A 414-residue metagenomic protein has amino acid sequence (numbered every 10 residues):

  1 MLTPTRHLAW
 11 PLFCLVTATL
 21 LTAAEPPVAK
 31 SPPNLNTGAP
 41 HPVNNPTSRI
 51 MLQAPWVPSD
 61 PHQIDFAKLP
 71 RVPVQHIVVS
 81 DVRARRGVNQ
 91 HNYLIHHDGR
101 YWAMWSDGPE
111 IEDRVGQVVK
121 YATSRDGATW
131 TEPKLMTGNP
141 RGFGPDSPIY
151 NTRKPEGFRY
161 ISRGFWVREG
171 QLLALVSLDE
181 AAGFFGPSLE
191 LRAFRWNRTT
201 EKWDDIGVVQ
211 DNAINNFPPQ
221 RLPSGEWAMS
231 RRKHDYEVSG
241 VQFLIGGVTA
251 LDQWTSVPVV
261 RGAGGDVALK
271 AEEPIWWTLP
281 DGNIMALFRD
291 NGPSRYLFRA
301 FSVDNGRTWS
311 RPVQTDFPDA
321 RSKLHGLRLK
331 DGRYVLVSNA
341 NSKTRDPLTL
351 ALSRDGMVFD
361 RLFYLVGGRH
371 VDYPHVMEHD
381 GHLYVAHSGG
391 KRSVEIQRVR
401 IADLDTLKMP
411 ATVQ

Functional and structural regions predicted by a protein language model:
M1-L12: Bacterial N-terminal signal peptides that target proteins for export
W10-L20: Bacterial N-terminal signal peptides
A24-G87, I95-F158, W166-S322, R328-D372 (+1 more regions): Beta-rich carbohydrate-recognition and catalytic domains
